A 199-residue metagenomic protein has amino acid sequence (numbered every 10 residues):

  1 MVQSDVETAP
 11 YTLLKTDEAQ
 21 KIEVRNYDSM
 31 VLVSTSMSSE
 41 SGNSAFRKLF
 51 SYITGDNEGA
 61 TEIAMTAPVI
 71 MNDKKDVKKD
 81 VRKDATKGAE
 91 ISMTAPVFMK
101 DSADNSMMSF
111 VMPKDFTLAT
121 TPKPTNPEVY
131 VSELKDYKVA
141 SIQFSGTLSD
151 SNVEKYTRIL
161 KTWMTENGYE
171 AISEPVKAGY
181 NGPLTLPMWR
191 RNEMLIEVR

Functional and structural regions predicted by a protein language model:
M1-R199: A solvent-exposed interaction/effector surface
